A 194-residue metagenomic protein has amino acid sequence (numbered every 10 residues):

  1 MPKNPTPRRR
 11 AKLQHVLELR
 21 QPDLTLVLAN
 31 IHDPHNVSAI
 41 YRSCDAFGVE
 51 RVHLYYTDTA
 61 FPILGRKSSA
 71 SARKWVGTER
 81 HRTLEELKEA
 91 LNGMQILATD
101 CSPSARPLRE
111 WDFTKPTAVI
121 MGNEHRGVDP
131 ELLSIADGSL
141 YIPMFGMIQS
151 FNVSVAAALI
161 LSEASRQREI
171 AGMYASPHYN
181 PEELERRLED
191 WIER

Functional and structural regions predicted by a protein language model:
M1-R194: Post-transcriptional modification and biogenesis factors for structured RNAs of the translation apparatus
